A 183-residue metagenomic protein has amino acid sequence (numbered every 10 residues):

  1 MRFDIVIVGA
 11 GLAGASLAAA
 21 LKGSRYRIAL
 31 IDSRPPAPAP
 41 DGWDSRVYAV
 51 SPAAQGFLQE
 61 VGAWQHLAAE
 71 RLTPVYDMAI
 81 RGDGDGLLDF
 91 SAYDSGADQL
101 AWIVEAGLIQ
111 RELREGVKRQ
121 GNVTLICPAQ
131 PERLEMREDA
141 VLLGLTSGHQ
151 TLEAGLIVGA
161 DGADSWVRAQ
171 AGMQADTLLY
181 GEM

Functional and structural regions predicted by a protein language model:
F3-L30: N-terminal Rossmann-like FAD-binding beta1-loop-alpha1 element of flavoenzymes
G9, D32-R34, G82: Short beta-strand/turn micro-motifs composed of small residues that flank or help shape donor/cofactor-binding pockets
A13, P36, D164: Conserved Rossmann-like nucleotide-cofactor binding loop
S16, L58, V158: Catalytic machinery of carbohydrate-active enzymes, primarily nucleotide-sugar-dependent glycosyltransferases
A20-R46: Glycine-rich FAD pyrophosphate-binding loop
R27, W64, T124: Residue-level detector of anion-binding/catalytic polar loops
G42-G82: N-terminal FAD cofactor-binding segment of flavoenzymes
T73-Q170, D176-E182: Conserved N-terminal helical subregion
